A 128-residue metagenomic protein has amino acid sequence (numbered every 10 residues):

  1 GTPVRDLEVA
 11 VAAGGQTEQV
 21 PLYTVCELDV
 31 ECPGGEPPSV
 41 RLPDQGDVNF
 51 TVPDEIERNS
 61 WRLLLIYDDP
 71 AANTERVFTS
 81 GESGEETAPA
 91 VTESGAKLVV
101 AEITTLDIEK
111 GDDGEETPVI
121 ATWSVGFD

Functional and structural regions predicted by a protein language model:
G1-R41: Transition segment at domain starts
V4, Q45, P118-I120: A general secondary-structure signal for short beta-strands and their flanking turns/coil in non-transmembrane regions
T17, D54-E57: Short low-complexity stretches enriched in small and charged residues
P37-T51: Contiguous beta-strand segments within globular domains
N49-P53, S60-D128: Extracytosolic low-complexity repeat regions of secreted or lipid-anchored proteins
